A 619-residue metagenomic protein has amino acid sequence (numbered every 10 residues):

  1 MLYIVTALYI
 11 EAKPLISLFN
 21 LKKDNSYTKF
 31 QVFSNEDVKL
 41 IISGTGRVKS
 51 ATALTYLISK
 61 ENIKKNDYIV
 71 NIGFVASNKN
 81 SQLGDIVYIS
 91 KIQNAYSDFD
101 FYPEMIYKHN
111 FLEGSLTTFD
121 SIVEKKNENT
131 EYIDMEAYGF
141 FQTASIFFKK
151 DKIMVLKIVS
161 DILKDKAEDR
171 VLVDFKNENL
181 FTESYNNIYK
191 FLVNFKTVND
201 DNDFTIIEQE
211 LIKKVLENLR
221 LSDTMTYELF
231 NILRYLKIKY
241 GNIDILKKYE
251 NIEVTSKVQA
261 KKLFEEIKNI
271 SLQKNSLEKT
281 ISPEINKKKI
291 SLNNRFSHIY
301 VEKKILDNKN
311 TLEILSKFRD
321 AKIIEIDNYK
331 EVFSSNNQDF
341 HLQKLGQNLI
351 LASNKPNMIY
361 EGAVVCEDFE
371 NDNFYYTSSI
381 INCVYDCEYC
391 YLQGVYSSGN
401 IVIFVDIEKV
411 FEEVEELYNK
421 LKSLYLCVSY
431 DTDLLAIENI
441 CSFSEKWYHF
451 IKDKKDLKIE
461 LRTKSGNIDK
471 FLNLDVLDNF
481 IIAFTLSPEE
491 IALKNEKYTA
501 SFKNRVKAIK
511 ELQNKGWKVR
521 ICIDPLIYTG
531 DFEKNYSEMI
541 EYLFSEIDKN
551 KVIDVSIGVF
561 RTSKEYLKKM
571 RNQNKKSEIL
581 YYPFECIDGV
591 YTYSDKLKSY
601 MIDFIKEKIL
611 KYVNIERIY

Functional and structural regions predicted by a protein language model:
M1-Y3, V38, F296-S297: Extreme N-terminal starter segment of soluble prokaryotic enzymes
Y27-P283: Glycine-rich phosphate- or other oxyanion-binding loops that anchor nucleotides, phosphorylated ligands
L163, T432-L435, G466-D469, F480-A500 (+4 more regions): Conserved radical SAM core fold
S282-N373: Flexible, acidic/Gly-rich N-terminal and inter-domain linker regions that tether and position cofactor-handling modules
E284-T311, E541-Y619: Auxiliary Fe-S-binding modules of radical SAM enzymes
A352-F369, N373, E388-A483: Conserved Radical SAM active-site core
G399-V405, D431-S442, I468-L472, S487-E511 (+1 more regions): Conserved non-cysteine loop/helix-boundary elements of the Radical SAM core domain that shape
R505-E565, I618: Conserved C-terminal portion of the radical SAM core fold that forms the substrate/S-adenosylmethionine-binding
